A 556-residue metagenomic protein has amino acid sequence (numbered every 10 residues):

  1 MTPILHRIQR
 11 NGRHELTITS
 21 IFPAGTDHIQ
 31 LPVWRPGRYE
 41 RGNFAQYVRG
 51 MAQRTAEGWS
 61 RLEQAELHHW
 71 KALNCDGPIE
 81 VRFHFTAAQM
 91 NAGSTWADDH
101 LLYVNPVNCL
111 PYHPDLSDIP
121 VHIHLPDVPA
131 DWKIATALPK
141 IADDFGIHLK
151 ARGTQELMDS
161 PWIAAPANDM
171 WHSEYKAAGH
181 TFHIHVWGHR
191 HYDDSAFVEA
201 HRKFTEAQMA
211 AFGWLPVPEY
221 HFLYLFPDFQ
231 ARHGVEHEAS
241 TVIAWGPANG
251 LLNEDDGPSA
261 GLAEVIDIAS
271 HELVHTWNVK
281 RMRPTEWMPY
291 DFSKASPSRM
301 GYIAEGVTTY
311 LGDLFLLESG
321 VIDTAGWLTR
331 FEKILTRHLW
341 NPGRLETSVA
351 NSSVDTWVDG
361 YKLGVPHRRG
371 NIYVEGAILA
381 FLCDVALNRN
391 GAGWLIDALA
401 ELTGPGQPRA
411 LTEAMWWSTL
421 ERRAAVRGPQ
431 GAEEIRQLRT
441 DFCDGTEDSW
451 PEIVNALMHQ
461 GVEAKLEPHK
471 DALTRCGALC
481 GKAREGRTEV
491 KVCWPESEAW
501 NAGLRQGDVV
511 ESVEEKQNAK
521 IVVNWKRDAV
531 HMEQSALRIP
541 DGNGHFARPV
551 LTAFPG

Functional and structural regions predicted by a protein language model:
M1, L5, H14, P405-G556: Beta/coil-rich, acidic/histidine-enriched accessory regions frequently appended to metallopeptidases
I8-R13, G37-D98: A surface-exposed beta-strand-loop module
L16-A45, L110-V128: Surface-exposed beta-strand/loop patches in extracellular or lumenal glycoproteins
P32, R82-N168: Extended, low-hydrophobicity, Ser/Thr/Pro/Gly-biased non-transmembrane segments
F44-A52, D118-A135, P139, K150-L157 (+4 more regions): Zn2+-dependent metallopeptidase catalytic core
W171-G301: Juxtacatalytic substrate-recognition/specificity segment
M282-Y290, A295-Y373: Acidic/His/Gly-enriched intrinsically disordered linker/tail segments that often contain short helix/coil "MoRF-like"
I334-W416, R427, A432-R436: Pan-zinc metallopeptidase signature
